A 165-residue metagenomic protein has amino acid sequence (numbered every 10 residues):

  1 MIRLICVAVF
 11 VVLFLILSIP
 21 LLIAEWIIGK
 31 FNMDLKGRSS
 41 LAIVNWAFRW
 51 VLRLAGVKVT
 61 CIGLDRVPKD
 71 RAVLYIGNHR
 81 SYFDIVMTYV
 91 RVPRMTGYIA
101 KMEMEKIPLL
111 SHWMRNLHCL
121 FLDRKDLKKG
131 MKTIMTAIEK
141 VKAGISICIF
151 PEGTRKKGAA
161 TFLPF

Functional and structural regions predicted by a protein language model:
M1-T60, H112-W113: A transmembrane-helix-recognition feature enriched in membrane-embedded lipid enzymes and envelope glyco-/phospholipid
L54-F165: Soluble catalytic domains of membrane acyltransferases
